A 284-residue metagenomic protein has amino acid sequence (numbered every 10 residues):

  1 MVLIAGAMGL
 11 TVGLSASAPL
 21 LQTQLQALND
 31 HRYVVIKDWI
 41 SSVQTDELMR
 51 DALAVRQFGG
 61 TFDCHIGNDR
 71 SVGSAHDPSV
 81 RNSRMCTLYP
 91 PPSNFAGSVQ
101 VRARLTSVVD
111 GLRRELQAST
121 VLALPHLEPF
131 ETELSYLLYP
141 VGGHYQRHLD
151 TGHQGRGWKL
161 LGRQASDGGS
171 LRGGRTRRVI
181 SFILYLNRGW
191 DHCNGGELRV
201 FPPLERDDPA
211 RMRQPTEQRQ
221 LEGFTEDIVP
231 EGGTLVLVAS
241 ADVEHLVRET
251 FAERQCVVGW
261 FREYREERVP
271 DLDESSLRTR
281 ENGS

Functional and structural regions predicted by a protein language model:
M1, M8, V12, A18-P19 (+5 more regions): Intrinsic-disorder/low-complexity peptide segments enriched for small residues
M1-H31, L272-S284: Fe(II)/2-oxoglutarate
A5-M8, V12, F58-G59, I66-N68 (+5 more regions): Feature targets compositionally biased, intrinsically disordered low-complexity regions with long contiguous runs
G9-V12, A16, F62-D63, R70 (+5 more regions): Polar low-complexity intrinsically disordered regions enriched in Ser/Thr and small residues
S17, H76, L88-P90, A123 (+2 more regions): Selective for proline/serine-rich intrinsically disordered segments in cytosolic/nuclear regulatory regions
L20-S119, H144: Non-heme Fe(II)/2-oxoglutarate
N68-V80, L134-P140, R278-N282: Amphipathic alpha-helical surface "interface" segments used for docking/oligomerization or membrane association within
F95-R280: Catalytic core of non-heme Fe(II) oxygenases with the double-stranded beta-helix
